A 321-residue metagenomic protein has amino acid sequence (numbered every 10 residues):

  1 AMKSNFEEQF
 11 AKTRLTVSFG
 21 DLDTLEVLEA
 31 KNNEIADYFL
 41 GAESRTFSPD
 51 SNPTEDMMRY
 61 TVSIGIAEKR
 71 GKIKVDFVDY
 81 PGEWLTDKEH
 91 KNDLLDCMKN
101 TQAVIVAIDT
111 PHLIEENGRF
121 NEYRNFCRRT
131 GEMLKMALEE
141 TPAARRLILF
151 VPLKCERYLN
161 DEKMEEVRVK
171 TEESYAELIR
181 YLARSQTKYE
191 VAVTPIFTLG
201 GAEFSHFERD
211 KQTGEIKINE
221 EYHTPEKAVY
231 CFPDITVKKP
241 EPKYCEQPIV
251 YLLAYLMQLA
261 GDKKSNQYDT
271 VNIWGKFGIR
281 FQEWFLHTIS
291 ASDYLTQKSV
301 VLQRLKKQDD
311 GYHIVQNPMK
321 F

Functional and structural regions predicted by a protein language model:
A1-F77: Conserved G1/Walker A P-loop phosphate-binding module
E8-G20, S51, A143-A144, P152 (+3 more regions): Short glycine-rich, low-complexity/disordered patches
N33-L40, D50-N52, D79-E83, E122-R128 (+1 more regions): Short linear motifs at secondary-structure transitions and domain/linker junctions
L40-R45, D87-E89, E132-M133, E173-L178: Short amphipathic alpha-helical surface micro-motifs
F47-I105, L113-R119, G131-E132: Switch II of P-loop NTPase G domains
G65-F77, Q247-A260, L305-F321: Extended amphipathic secondary-structure runs
N100-S292: Conserved GTP-binding G-domain of TRAFAC-class P-loop NTPases and closely related GTPase folds
F277-M319: Acidic, Ser/Thr-rich low-complexity intrinsically disordered segments
